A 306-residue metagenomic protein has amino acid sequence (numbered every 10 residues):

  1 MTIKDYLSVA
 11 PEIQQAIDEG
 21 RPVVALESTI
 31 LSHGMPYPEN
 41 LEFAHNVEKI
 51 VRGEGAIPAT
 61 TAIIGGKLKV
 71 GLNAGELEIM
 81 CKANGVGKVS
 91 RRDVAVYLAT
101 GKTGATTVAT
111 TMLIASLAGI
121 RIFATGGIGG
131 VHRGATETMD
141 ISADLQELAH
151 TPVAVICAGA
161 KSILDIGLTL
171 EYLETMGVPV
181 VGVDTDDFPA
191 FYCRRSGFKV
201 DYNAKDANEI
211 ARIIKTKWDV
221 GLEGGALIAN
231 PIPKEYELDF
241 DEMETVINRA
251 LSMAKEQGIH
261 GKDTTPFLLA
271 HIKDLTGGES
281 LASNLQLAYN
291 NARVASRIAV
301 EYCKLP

Functional and structural regions predicted by a protein language model:
M1-G20: N- or domain-start disorder-to-order transition segments that initiate the globular core
Q15-D18, V23-V24, I114-L117, I122-A124 (+5 more regions): Solvent-exposed alpha-helices and their adjacent loops that cap or buttress functional pockets in soluble metabolic
V24-L26, P58-I63, G104, I122-G127 (+5 more regions): General beta-strand structural signal in soluble alpha/beta enzymes
S28, H33-M35, L41-L98, D219-K234: Glycine-rich nucleotide/cofactor/substrate-binding loop typically near the N-terminus or early in the first domain
N73-P152: Divalent-metal (Mg2+/Mn2+/Ca2+)-assisted nucleotide/phosphate chemistry catalytic cores
A105-T107, T136-A149, V153-E174, A207-R212: Active-site glycine-rich loop that binds ribose-phosphate moieties when present
R194-D219: Anionic-ligand binding region
G224-N290: A C-terminal functional module that forms or caps the active site or interfaces directly with catalytic machinery
